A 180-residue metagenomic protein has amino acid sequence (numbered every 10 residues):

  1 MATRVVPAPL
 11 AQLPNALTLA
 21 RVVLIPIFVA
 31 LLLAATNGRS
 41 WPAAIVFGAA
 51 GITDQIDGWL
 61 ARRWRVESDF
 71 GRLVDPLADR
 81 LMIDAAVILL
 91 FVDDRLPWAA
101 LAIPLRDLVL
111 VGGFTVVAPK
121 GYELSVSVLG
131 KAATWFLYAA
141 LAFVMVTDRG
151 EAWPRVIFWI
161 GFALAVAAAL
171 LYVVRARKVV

Functional and structural regions predicted by a protein language model:
M1-V180: Alpha-helical transmembrane bundles and membrane-interface segments of multipass inner-membrane proteins
